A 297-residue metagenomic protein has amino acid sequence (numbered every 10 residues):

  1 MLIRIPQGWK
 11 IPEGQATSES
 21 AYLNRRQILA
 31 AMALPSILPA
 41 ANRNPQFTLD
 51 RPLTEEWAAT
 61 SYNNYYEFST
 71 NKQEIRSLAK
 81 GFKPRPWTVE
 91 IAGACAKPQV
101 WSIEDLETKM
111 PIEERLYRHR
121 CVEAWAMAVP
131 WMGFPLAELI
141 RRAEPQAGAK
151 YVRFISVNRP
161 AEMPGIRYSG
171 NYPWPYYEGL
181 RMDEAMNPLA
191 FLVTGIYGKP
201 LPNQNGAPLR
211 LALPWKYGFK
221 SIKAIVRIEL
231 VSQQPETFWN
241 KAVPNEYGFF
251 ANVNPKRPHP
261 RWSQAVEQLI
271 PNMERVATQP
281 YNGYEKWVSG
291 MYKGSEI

Functional and structural regions predicted by a protein language model:
M1-L23, L34: N-terminal secretory signal peptides
A21, R25-A41, L211: N-terminal export signals
N42-I297: Structured, non-membrane catalytic/scaffold regions adjacent to prosthetic-group chemistry
